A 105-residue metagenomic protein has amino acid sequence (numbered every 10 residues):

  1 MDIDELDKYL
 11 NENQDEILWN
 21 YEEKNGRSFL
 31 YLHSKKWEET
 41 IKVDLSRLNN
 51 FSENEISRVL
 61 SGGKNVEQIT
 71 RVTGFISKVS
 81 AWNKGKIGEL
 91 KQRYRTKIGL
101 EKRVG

Functional and structural regions predicted by a protein language model:
M1-G105: Long, C-terminal-biased catalytic regions of enzyme "large/alpha" subunits
